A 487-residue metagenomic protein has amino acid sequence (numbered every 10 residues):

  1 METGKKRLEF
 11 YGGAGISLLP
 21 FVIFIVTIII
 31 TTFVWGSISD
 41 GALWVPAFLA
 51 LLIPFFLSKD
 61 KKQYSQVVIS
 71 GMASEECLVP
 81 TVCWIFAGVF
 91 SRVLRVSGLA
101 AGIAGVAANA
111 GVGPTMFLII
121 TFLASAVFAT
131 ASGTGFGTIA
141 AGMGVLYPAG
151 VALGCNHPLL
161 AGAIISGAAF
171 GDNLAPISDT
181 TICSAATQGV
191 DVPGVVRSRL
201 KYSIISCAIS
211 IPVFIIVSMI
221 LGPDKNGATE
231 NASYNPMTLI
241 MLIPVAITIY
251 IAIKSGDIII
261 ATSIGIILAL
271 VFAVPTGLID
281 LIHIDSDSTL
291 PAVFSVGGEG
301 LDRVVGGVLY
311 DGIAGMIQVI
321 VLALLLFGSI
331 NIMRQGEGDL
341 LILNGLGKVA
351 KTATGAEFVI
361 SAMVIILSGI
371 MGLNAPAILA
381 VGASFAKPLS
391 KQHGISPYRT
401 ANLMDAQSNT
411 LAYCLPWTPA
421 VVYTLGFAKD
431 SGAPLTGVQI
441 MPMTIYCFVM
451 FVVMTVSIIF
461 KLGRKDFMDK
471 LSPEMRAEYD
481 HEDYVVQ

Functional and structural regions predicted by a protein language model:
M1-I85, K201-L322, I459, G463-Q487: Hydrophobic transmembrane alpha-helices of multi-pass small-molecule transporters
I25-I29, L51-F55, V89, L123-T130 (+9 more regions): Alpha-helical transmembrane segments of multipass membrane proteins
I30-S39, S58-Y64, V93-I103, V213-G227 (+5 more regions): Transmembrane helix-loop junctions in multi-pass membrane proteins
P46-L51, P80, W84, P114-S125 (+10 more regions): Alpha-helical transmembrane segments of multi-pass membrane proteins, especially transporters and channels
K59-V151, E299-P388: Membrane-embedded alpha-helical segments and adjacent helix-loop junctions characteristic of multi-pass solute
C83, G171, A175-C183, S210-F214 (+3 more regions): Alpha-helical transmembrane segments and their lipid-water interface positions in multi-pass membrane proteins
A110-R197, L367-A406, A428-G432: Hydrophobic transmembrane alpha-helices that form the pore/transport pathway of multi-pass ion and small-solute
T187-C207, A350-Q487: C-terminal transmembrane helix pair
